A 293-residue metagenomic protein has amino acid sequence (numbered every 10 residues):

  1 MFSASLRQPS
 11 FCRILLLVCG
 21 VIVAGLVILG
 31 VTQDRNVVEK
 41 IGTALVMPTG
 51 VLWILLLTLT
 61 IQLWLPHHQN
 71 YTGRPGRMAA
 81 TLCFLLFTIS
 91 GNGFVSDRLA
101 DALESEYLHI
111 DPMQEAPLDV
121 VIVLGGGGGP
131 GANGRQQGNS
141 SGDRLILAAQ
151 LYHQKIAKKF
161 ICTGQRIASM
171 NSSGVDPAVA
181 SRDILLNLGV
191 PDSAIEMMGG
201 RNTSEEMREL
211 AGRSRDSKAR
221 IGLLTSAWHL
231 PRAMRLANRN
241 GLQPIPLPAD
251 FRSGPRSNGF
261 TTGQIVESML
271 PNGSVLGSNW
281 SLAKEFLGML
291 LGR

Functional and structural regions predicted by a protein language model:
A4-L17, Q69-A79: N-terminal Sec-pathway targeting helices
P9-P66: Membrane-embedded alpha-helical segments of integral membrane proteins
N36, S90, F94, S281: Conserved active-site and cofactor/substrate-binding residues in soluble primary-metabolism enzymes
L55-E104: Transmembrane alpha-helices and immediately adjacent membrane-cytoplasm interface residues in multi-pass integral
F84-L276: A structural signal for short, hydrophobic/glycine-enriched beta-strand patches
M269-R293: Structured C-terminal subdomain patch of bacterial secreted/periplasmic proteins
